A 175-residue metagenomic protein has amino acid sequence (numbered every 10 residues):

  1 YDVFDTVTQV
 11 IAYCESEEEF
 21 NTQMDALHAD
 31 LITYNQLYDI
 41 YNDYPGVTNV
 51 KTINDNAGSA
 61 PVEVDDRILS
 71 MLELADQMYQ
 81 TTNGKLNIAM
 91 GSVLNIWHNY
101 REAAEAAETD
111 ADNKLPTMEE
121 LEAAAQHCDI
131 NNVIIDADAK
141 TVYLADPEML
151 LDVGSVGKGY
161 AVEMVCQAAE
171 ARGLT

Functional and structural regions predicted by a protein language model:
Y1-G154, M164-Q167: A contiguous, well-ordered beta/alpha segment that forms the leading edge of an enzyme domain
K158: Short, conserved phosphate/pyrophosphate- and ester-handling motifs at nucleotide-, phospho-/glycolipid
A161: Residue-level recognition of oxygen-bearing side chains
Q167-T175: Short, well-structured beta-strand/strand-turn elements
